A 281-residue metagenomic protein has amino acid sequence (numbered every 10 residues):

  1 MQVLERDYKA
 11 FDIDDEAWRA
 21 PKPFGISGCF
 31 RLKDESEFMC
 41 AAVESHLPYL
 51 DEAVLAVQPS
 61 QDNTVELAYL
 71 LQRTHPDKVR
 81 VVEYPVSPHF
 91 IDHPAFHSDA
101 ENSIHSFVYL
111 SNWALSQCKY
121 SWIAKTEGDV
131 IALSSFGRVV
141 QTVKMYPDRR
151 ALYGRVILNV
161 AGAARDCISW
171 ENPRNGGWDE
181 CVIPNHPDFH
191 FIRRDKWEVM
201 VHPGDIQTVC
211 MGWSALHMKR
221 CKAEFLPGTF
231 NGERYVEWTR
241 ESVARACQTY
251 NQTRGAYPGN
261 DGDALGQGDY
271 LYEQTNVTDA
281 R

Functional and structural regions predicted by a protein language model:
M1-R19, H97-L115, V130-R281: Catalytic-site signature of metal-activated, phosphate-bearing donor transferases, centered on the GT-A/GT-A-like
E5-S27, N63-W122: Active-site-proximal specificity loops/subdomain of glycosyltransferases
P23-E44, P59: Active-site beta-to-alpha loop of glycosyltransferases that engages the nucleotide-sugar donor
A41-S45, L67, R138-T142: A short acidic, amphipathic alpha-helical/loop segment
E44-A53, S60, L70-T74: Short, acidic, metal-binding catalytic loop of nucleotide-sugar glycosyltransferases
L50-D51, P76, K119, P147: Residue-level detector of structured alpha->beta connecting loops
Y120-L133: Short beta-strand-to-loop acidic/aromatic patch adjacent to the donor-nucleotide binding site
